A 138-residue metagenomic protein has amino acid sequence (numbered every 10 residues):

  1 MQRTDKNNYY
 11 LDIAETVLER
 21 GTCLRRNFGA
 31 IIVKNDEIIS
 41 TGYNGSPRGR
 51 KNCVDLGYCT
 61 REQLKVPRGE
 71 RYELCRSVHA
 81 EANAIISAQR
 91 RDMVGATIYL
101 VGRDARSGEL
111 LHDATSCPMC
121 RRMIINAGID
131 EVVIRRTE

Functional and structural regions predicted by a protein language model:
Q2-L11, S40-E138: Zn2+-dependent cytidine deaminase-like catalytic core
Q2-N27: Short, basic/aromatic recognition patches
R20-C23, I31-V33, Q89: Short secondary-structure boundary/capping segments within folded domains
N27-G42: Short beta-strand scaffold segments in enzyme catalytic cores
